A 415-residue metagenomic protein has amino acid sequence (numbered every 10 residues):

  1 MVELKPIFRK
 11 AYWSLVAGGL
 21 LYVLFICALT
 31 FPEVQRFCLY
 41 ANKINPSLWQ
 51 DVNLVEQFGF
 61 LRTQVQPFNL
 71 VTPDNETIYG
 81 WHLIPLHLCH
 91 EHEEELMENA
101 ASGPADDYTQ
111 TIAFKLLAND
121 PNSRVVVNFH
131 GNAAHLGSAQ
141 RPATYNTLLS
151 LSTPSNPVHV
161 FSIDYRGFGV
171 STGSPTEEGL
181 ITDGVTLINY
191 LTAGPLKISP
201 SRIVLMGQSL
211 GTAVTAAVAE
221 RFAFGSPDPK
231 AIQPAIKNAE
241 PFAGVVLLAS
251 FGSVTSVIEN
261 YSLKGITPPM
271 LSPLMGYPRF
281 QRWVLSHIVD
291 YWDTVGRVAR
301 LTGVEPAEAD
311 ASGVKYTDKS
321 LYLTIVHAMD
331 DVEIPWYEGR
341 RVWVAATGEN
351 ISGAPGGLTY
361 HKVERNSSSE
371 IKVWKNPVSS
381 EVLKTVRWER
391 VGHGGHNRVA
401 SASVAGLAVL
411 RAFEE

Functional and structural regions predicted by a protein language model:
M1-Q64, E349, G353-A354: N-terminal membrane-anchoring alpha-helices
F31-K115, S286: N-terminal signal-anchor transmembrane helix
D74-I188: Membrane-embedded segments
S174-L196, I203, A213, A217: Alpha/beta-hydrolase active-site loop
G207-A219, E333: Glycine-rich nucleophile elbow surrounding the catalytic serine of serine-hydrolase chemistry
A217-S312: Hydrolase active-site cap/lid region
T317-K319, T324-H327, D331: Short beta-strand/loop motif that positions the catalytic acidic residue of the alpha/beta-hydrolase fold
V332-E415: C-terminal catalytic histidine-bearing segment of alpha/beta-hydrolase fold enzymes
